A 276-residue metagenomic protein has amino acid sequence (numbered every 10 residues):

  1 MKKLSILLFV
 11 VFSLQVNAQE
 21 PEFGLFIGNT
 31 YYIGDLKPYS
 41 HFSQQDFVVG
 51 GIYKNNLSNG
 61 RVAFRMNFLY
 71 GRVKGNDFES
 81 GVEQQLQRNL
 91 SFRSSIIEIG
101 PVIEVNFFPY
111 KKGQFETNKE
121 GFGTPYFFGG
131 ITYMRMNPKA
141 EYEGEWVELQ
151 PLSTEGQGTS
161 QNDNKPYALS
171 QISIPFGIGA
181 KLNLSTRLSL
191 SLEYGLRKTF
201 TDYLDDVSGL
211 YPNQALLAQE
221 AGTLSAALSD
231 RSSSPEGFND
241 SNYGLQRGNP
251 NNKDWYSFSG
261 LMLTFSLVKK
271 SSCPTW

Functional and structural regions predicted by a protein language model:
M1-F26, L267: Bacterial Sec-dependent N-terminal signal peptides
Q19-F23, G60-F64, S95-I97, G121-P125 (+3 more regions): Outer-envelope beta-barrel architecture signal
Q19-N56, P138, D254-G260, T264-K270 (+1 more regions): Short glycine/proline- and aromatic-enriched beta-strand/turn motifs that initiate or cap beta-hairpins
L25-N29, G51-N55, P101-V105, G129-I131 (+3 more regions): Residues on the lipid-exposed face of transmembrane beta-strands in outer-membrane beta-barrel proteins
I33-S40, Q84-F92, G113-F115, T159-P166 (+1 more regions): Extracellular loop and loop/strand-boundary signature of outer-membrane beta-barrel proteins
L57-G60, F108-Y110, N183-S185, V268-K270: Outer-membrane beta-barrel channels and translocator barrels
G60-V62, M66-P151: Gram-negative (and chloroplast) outer-membrane scaffold detector with strong preference for beta-barrel transmembrane
S185-W276: Predominantly the C-terminal beta-signal and adjacent terminal strand-loop region of outer-membrane beta-barrel
